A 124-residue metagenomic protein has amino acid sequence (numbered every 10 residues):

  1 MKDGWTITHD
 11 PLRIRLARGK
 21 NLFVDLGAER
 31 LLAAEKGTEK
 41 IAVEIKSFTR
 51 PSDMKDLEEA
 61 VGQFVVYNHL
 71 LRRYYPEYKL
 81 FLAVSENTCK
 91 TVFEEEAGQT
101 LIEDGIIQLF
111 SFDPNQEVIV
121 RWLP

Functional and structural regions predicted by a protein language model:
M1, Q63-R73: Metal-dependent nuclease catalytic cores in nucleic-acid-processing enzymes, especially RNase H-like/related
G4-T6, I106-I107: Short aromatic/hydrophobic-glycine micro-motifs
T6-I41, D56: Active-site metal-binding core of divalent-cation-utilizing nuclease and nuclease-like domains
I45-L57: Short beta-strand-loop-alpha-helix junction that forms the active-site gateway of nucleic-acid-processing nucleases
S52-D53, K90-F93, V118-R121: Switch/connector loops and helix/strand junctions flanking conserved nucleotide-binding motifs in nucleotide-processing
L57, H69-G105, F112-P114: Nucleic-acid nuclease catalytic cores
Q108-P124: Charged phosphate-binding loop/patch that engages nucleotide di/tri-phosphates or the phosphate backbone of nucleic
